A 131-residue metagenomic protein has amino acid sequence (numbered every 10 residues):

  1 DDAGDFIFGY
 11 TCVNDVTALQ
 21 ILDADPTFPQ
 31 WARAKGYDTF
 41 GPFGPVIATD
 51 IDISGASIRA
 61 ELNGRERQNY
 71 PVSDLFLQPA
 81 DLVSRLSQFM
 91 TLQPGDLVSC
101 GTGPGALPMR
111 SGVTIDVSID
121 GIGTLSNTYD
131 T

Functional and structural regions predicted by a protein language model:
D1-I7: N-terminal accessory regions of nucleic-acid-interacting proteins
N14: Active-site beta-loop-alpha substructure in enzyme catalytic cores, prototypically the cysteine-centered nucleophile
T17-T131: Catalytic-pocket segment enriched in acidic/His residues
